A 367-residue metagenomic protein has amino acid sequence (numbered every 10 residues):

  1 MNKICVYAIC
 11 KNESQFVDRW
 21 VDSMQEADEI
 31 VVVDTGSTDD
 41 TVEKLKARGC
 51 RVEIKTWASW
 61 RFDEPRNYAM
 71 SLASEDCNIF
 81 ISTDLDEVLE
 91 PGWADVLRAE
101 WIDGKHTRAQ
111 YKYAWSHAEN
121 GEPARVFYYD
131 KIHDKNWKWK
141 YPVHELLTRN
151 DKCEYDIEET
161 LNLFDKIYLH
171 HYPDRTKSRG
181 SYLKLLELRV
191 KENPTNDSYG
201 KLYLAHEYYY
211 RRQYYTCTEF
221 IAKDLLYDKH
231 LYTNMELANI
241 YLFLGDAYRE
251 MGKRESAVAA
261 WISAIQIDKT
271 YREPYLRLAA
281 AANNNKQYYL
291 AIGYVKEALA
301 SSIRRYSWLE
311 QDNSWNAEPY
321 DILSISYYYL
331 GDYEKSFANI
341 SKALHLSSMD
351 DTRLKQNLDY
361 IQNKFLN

Functional and structural regions predicted by a protein language model:
A8-E26: Short, well-formed alpha-helical segments that are part of the catalytic scaffolds of diverse glycosyltransferases
Q15-D18, D39-R48, G92: Acidic helix N-cap motif at the loop->helix transition within catalytic regions of sugar-transfer enzymes
S23, V33-K44, W57-S59, D84-V88: A conserved acidic beta->alpha catalytic loop
V42-Y68, L72: Conserved donor nucleotide-binding strand/loop of the catalytic core
D63-M70, L89-T216, I221-K223, K229: Catalytic-site signature of metal-activated, phosphate-bearing donor transferases, centered on the GT-A/GT-A-like
S71-V88: Short beta-strand-to-loop acidic/aromatic patch adjacent to the donor-nucleotide binding site
N196-D197, L237, Y271, N316 (+1 more regions): Residue-level recognition of tetratricopeptide repeat
